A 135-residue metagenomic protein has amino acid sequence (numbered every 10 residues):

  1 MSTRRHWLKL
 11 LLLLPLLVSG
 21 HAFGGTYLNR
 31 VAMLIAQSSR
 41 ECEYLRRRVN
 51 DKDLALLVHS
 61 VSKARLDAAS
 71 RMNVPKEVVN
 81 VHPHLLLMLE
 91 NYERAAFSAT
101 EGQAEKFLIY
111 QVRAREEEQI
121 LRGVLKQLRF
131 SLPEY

Functional and structural regions predicted by a protein language model:
M1-R4: N-terminal secretory signal peptides that target proteins for export/translocation
W7-L12: N-terminal export leaders
L14-L16: Extracytoplasmic intrinsically disordered, low-complexity "stalk/linker" and propeptide segments that are Pro/Thr-rich
S19-G20: N-terminal signal peptide c-region/cleavage motif recognized by signal peptidases
T26-L89, A96, K106-E134: Alpha-helical segments in soluble extracytoplasmic regions
